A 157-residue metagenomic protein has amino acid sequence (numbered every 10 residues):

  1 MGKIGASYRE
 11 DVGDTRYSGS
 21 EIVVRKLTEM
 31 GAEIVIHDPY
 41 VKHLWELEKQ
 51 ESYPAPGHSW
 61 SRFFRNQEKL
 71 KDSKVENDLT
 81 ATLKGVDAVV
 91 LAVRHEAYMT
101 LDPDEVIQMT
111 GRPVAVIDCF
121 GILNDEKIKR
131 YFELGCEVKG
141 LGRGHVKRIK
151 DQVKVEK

Functional and structural regions predicted by a protein language model:
M1-K157: Structural/interface elements that position substrates and couple domains in central-metabolism enzymes
